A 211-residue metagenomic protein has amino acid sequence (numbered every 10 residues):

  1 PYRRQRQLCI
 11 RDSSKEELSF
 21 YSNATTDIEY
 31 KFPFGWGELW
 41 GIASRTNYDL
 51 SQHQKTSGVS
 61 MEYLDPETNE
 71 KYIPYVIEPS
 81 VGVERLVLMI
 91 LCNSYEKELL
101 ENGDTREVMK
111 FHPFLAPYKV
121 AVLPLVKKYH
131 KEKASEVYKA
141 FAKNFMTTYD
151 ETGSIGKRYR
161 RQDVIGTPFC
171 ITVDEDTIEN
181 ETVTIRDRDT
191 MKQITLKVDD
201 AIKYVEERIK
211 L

Functional and structural regions predicted by a protein language model:
P1, N23, E132-E136: Generic recognition of short, well-ordered alpha-helical segments
P1-I10: Single conserved hydrophobic/aromatic residue that forms the stacking wall/gate of nucleotide- or nucleobase-binding
Q5, N23-D27, P117, P168: Broad gene-expression machinery/nucleic-acid interaction feature
I10-E16, G153: Long, charged, glycine-rich C-terminal linkers/tails
E16-F114, L123, K128, D163: A translation/RNA-centric and nucleic-acid-associated enzymatic feature enriched in Class II aminoacyl-tRNA synthetases
N102-R161: Generic long, charged, amphipathic alpha-helical segments
Y138-E206: C-terminal structured "cap/appendage" subdomains that terminate the fold
